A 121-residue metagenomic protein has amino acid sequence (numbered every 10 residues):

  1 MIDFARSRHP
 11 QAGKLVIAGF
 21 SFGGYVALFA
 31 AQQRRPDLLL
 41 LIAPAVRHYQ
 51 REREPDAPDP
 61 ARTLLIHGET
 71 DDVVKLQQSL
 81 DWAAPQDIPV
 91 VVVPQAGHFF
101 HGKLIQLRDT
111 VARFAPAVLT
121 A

Functional and structural regions predicted by a protein language model:
M1-H9: Alpha/beta-hydrolase active-site loop
A18-A27: Gly/Ala-rich beta-loop-alpha elbow adjacent to hydrolase catalytic centers
R35-R47: A conserved short beta-strand
P58-H67, D71: Short beta-strand/loop motif that positions the catalytic acidic residue of the alpha/beta-hydrolase fold
E69-V74, H98-F99: Acidic catalytic loop of the alpha/beta-hydrolase fold
V74-A83: Short alpha-helix in the alpha/beta-hydrolase fold that links the catalytic acid
V91-G97: Short glycine-rich catalytic loops that host catalytic nucleophiles or stabilize transition states across multiple
H101-P116: Post-His helix in hydrolase/transferase enzymes
